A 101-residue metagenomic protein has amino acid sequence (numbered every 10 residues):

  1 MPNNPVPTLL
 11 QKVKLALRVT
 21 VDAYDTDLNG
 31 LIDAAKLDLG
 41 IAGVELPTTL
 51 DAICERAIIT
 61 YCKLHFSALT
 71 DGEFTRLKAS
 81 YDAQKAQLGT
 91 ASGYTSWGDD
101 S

Functional and structural regions predicted by a protein language model:
M1-R56, L64-H65, L69, R76 (+1 more regions): Conserved short "hinge" loops at termini or chain/domain junctions
I59: Active/ligand-binding-proximal structured segments within catalytic/core domains that scaffold catalytic residues
